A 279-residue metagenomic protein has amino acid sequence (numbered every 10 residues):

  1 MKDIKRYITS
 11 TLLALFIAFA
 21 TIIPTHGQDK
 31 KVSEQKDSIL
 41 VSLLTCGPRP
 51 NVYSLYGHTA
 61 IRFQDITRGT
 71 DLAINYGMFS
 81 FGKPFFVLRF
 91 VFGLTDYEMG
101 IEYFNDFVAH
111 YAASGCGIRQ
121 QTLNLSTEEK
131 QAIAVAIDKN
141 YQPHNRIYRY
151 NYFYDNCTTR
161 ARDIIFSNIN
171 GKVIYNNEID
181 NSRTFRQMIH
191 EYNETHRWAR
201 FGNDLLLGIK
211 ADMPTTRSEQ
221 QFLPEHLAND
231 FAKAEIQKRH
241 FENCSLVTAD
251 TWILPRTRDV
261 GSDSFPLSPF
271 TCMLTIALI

Functional and structural regions predicted by a protein language model:
M1-K30: Bacterial Sec-dependent N-terminal signal peptides
Q28-E34, C244-A249: Membrane-proximal intrinsically disordered regions of secretory-pathway and membrane-system proteins
D29, E34-Q35, V52-S54, A109 (+1 more regions): Alpha-helical membrane-anchoring segments
D37-G115: Glycine-rich catalytic cores of cysteine/serine-nucleophile enzymes that process amide/ester linkages in cell-envelope
R49-P50, C116-N124, P143-Y152: Second-shell loop/turn segments in exported
H58, D71, Q120-T122, T158: Extracellular structured ligand-interaction cores
L125-D138: A structural motif
K139-I279: Activation targets extended, charge/polar-rich intrinsically disordered C-terminal tails
